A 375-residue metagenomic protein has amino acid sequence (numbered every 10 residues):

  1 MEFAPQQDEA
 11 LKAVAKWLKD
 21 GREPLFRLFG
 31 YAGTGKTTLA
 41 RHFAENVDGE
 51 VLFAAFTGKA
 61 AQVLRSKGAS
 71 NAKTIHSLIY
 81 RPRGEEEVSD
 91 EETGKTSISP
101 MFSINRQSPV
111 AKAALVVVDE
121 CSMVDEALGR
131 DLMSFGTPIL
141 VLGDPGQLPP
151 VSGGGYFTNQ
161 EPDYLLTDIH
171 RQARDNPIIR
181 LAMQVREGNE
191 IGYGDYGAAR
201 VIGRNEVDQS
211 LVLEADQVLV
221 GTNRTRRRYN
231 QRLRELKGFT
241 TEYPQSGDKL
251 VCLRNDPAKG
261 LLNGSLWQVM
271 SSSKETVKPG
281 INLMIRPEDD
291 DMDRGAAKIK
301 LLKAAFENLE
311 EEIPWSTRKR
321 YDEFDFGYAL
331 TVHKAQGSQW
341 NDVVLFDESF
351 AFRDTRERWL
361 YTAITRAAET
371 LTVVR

Functional and structural regions predicted by a protein language model:
F3, A10-T34, A127-T137, L142-R294: Conserved helicase motor core of P-loop NTPases
L39, F43: Hydrophobic positions on the alpha1 helix immediately C-terminal to the Walker A/P-loop
E45-A54: Post-Walker A helix-loop "phosphate-sensing" segment adjacent to the P-loop in P-loop NTPases
A54-P109, L330: Inter-Walker segment of RecA-like/P-loop motor cores
K112-L115, G136-L140, T370-T372: Loop/turn-to-beta-strand initiation segments
D119-E120, G143: Walker B catalytic acidic pair
M284-R375: C-terminal accessory regions
